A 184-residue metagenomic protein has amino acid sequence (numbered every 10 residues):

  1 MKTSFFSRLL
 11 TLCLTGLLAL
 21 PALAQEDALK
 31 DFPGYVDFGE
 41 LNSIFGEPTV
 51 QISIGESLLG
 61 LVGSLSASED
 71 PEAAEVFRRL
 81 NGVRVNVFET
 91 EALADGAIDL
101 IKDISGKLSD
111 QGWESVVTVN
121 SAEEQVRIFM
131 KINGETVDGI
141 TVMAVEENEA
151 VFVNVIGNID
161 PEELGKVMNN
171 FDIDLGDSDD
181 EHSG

Functional and structural regions predicted by a protein language model:
M1-L10: Bacterial N-terminal signal peptides that target proteins for export
L20-E26: Sec/Tat signal peptide C-region and signal peptidase I cleavage site
A28-I101: Early exported N-terminus immediately downstream of N-terminal targeting peptides
V36, G157-G184: C-terminal partner/receptor-binding element of secreted or periplasmic proteins
F45-T49, R78-G82, Q111, S121-Q125 (+2 more regions): Extracytoplasmic
P71-V76, A122-Q125, N133, A144 (+1 more regions): Small-residue-enriched, tightly packed secondary-structure blocks
G106-I132, D177-G184: Short Gly/Thr-rich strand-loop-strand
F129-D160: A short, solvent-exposed beta-edge/loop patch
